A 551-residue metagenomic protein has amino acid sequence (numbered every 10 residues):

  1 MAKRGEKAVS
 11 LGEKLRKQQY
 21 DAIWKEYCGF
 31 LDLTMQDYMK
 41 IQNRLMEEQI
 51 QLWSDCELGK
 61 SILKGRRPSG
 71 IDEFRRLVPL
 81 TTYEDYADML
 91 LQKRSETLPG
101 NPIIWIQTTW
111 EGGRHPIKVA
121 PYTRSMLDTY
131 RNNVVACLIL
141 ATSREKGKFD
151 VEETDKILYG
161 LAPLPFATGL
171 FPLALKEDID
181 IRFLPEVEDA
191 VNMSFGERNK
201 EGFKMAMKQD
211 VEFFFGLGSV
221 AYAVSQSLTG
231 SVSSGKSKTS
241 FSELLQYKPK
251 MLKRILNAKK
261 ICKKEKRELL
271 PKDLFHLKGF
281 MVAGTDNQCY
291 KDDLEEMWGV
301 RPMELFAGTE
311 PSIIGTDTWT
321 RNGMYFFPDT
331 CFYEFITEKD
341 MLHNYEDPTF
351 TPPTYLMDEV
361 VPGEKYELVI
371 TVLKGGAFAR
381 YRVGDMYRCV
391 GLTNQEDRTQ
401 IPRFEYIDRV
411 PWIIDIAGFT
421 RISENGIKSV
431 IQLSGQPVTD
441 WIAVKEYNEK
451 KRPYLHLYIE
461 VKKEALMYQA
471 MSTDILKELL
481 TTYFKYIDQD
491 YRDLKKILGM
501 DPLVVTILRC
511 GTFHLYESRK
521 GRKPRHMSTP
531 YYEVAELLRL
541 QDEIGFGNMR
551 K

Functional and structural regions predicted by a protein language model:
A2-G59, L63, M89, A174-K551: Active-site glycine/GP-rich loop and adjacent strand/helix microenvironment that borders small-molecule binding pockets
R44-I106, R114-D128, V135-D150, F166-T168: Active-site diphosphate/adenylate-binding microenvironment
P68-P79, K156-A162, D501-T506: Amphipathic alpha-helical surface "interface" segments used for docking/oligomerization or membrane association within
S95-L98, Y159, F214-G216, V282: Redox-cofactor binding/interface segments in oxidoreductases and associated redox assembly factors
W105-H115, G308-P311, C389: Ser/Thr-glycine-rich phosphate-binding loops at phosphate-binding pockets of nucleotides, nucleotide cofactors
S125-Y130, P302-E304: Long, hydrophobic, well-ordered secondary-structure blocks that form the structural core and pocket-lining surfaces
T129-A136, A223, G426: Short amphipathic alpha-helical face segments that pack within enzyme cores and frequently flank/anchor catalytic
L140-I181, D189: Conserved AMP-binding loop of ANL adenylate-forming enzymes
